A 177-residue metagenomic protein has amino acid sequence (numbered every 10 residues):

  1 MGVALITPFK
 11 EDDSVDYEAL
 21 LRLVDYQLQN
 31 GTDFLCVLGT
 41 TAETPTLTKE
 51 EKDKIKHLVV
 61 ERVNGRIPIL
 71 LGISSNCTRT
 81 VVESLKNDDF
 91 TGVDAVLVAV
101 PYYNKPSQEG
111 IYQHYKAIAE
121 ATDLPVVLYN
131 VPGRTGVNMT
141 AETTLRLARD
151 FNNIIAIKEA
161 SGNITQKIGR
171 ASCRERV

Functional and structural regions predicted by a protein language model:
G2-V3, T7-G136, R146: Active-site beta->alpha loop and helix N-cap motifs at the rims of alpha/beta catalytic domains
Y17, Y112, A141, I164-K167: Structural motif corresponding to alpha-helix initiation and N-cap regions
I67, L124, N152-I155, R176: A structural micro-motif
G72-S74, A160-S161, S172: Active-site nucleophile and cofactor-binding loops and adjacent substrate-binding regions of central metabolic enzymes
V96-L97, N152-G162: Catalytic beta/alpha-barrel core
M139-L147, E159-T165: Active-site glycine-rich loop that binds ribose-phosphate moieties when present
I168-V177: Residue-level detector of conserved catalytic or cofactor/ligand-binding positions in enzyme active sites
